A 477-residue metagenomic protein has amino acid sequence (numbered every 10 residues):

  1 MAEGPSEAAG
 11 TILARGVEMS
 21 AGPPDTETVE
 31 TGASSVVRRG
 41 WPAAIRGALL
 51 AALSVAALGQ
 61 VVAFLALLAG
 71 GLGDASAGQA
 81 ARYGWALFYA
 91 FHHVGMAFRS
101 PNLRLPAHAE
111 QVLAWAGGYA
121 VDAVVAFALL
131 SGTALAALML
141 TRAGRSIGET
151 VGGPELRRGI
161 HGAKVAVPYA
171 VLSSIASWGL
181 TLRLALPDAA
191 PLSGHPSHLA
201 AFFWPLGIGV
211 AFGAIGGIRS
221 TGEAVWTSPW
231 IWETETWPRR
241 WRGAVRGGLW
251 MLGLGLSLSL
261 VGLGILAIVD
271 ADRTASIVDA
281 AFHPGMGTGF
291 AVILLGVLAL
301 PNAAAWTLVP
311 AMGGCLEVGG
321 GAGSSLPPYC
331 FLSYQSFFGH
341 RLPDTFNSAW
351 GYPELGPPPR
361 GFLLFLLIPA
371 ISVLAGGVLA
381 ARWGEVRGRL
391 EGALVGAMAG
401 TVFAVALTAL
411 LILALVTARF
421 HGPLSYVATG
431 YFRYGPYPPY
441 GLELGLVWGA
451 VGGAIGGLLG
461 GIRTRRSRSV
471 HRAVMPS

Functional and structural regions predicted by a protein language model:
A9-G40, S146-P154, W230-W237, S469-S477: Terminal targeting segments of Actinobacterial cell-envelope proteins
G22, V125-L186, L254, G351 (+1 more regions): Hydrophobic alpha-helical transmembrane segments of integral membrane proteins
P24-G32, M139-R145, V210-A244, L249 (+5 more regions): Juxtamembrane interface elements at the cytosolic ends of transmembrane helices in multi-pass membrane proteins
S35-F64, G153-V167, P238-S257, G388-T401 (+1 more regions): Alpha-helical transmembrane segments and their helix-start/interface "positive-inside/aromatic belt" motifs in integral
V36-L135, G179-A200, A267-L367, A409-P476: Long, glycine/tryptophan/cysteine-rich extracytoplasmic
R46, L50-V61, P168, W204-R219 (+2 more regions): Early transmembrane alpha-helices of polytopic membrane proteins
S54-A66, Y169-S177, I208, F212 (+10 more regions): Alpha-helical transmembrane segments of multipass membrane proteins
P154-I160, L172, A176, L180-G253: Membrane-interface helix-loop-helix junctions at boundaries between adjacent transmembrane segments
